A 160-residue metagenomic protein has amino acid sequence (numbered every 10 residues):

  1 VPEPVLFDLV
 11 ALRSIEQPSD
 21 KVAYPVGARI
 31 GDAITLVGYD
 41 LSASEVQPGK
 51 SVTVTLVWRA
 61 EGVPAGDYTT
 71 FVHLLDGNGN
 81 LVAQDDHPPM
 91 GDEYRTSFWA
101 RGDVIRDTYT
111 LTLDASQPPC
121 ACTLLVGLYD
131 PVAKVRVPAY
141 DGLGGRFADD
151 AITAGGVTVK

Functional and structural regions predicted by a protein language model:
V1-K160: C-terminal luminal/periplasmic domains and tails of membrane-associated envelope-modifying transferases
